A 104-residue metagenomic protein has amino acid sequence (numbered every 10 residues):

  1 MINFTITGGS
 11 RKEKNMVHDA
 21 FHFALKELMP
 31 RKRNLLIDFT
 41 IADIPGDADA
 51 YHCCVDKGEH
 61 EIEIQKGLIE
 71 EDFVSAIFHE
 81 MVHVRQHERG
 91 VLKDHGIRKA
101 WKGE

Functional and structural regions predicted by a protein language model:
I2-K57, E70: Auxiliary, metal-adjacent structural segments of Zn-dependent hydrolase domains
H18-D19, H52-C54, A76-H79, K99-W101: Surface-exposed beta-strand edges and their flanking turn/coil or helix-capping segments
C54, I62, R85-E88: Compositionally biased, intrinsically disordered low-complexity segments enriched in polar/proline residues
H60-I77: Short pre-active-site segment immediately N-terminal to the catalytic Zn-binding motif
E71-S75, H87-E104: Post-HEXXH active-site segment of zinc metalloproteases
F78-Q86: Short active-site segment of divalent metal-dependent hydrolases/proteases that encodes the spacing between
